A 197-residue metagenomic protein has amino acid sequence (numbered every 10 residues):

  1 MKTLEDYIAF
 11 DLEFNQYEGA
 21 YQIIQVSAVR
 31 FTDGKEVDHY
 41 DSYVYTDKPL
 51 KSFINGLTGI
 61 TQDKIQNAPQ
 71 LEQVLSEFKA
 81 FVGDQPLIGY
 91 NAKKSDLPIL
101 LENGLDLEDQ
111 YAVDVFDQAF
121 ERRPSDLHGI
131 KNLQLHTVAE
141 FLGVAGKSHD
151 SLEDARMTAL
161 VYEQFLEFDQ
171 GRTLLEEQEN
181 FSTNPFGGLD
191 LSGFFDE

Functional and structural regions predicted by a protein language model:
M1-G104, D109-Q110, G129-G146: Conserved non-catalytic scaffold segment of RNase H-like nuclease domains
K2, V161-E197: Acidic two-metal-ion nuclease catalytic site recognized across multiple nuclease folds, prominently DnaQ/RNase D-T
F10, V113, E153: Active-site flanking residues adjacent to catalytic metal/cofactor-binding acidic residues
Y111-V113, G171-R172: Short, structured loop/turn "capping" segments at alpha-beta junctions
V113-K131: Short alpha-helix plus adjacent loop in nuclease-associated cores
S151-E163: Acidic, divalent-metal-coordinating active-site segment for phosphoryl/phosphodiester hydrolysis, typified by short
